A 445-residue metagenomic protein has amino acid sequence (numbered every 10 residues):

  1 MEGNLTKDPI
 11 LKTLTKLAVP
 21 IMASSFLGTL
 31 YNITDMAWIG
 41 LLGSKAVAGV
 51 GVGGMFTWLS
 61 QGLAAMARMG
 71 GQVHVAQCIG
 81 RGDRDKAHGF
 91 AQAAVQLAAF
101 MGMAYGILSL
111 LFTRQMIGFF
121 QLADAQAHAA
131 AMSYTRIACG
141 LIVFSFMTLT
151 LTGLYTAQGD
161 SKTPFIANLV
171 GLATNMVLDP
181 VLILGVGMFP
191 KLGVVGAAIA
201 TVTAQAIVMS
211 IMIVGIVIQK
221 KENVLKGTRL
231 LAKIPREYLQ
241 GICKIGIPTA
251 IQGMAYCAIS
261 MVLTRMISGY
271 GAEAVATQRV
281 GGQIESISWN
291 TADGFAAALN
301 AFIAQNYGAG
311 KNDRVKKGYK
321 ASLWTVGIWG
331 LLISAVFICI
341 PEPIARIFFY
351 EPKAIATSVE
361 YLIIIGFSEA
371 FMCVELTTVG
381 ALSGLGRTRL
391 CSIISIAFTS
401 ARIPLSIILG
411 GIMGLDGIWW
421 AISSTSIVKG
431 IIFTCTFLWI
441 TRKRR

Functional and structural regions predicted by a protein language model:
M1-A18, V75-L141, F189-I247, I303-S368 (+1 more regions): Short alpha-helical transmembrane segments in multi-pass integral membrane proteins
K7, L11-L30, T34, F56-L63 (+8 more regions): Residue-level signal for short hydrophobic patches within transmembrane helices of multi-pass membrane transporters
K16-D35, I137, G171, A204-V208 (+4 more regions): Transmembrane helical elements of multi-pass membrane transporters/channels
M22, F26, L30, T34 (+20 more regions): Generic alpha-helical transmembrane segments of integral inner-membrane proteins, especially permease/transport modules
F26, L30-A48, I117-A125, V181-L192 (+5 more regions): Helix-terminus/linker motif at the lipid-water interface of multi-pass membrane proteins
I39-W58, F90, A125-A130, V194-V195 (+5 more regions): Interfacial/gating helices of multi-pass transporter permease domains
V47-I107, S145-P164, T264, V275-P341 (+1 more regions): Small-residue-rich hydrophobic transmembrane alpha-helices
R68, I137-T156, P164-L172, A197-I213 (+4 more regions): Short runs within selected transmembrane alpha-helices of multi-pass transporters and secretion channels
